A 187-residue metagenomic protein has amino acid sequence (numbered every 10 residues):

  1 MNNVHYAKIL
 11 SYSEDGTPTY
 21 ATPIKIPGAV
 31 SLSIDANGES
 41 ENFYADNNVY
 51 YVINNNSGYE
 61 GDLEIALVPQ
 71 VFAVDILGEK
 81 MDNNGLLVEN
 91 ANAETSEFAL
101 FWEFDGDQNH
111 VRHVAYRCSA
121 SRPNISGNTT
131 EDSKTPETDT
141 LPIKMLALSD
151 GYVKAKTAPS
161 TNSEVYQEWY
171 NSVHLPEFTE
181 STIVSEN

Functional and structural regions predicted by a protein language model:
M1, D107, L148-Y152: Generic structural signal for short, solvent-exposed loop/turn connectors between secondary structure elements
M1-A73, A120-T138: Solvent-exposed edge beta-strands and adjacent loop segments that serve as assembly or binding interfaces
M1-T17, T95-D105, I183-E186: Short, structured interface segments that constitute the first stable element of a domain
E14, V52, H110, H174-F178: Amphipathic alpha-helical interaction segments
A21-K25, R112-C118, K154-P159: Short amphipathic beta-strand/extended segments with alternating polar/hydrophobic composition
Y51-Y116: Structured, beta-strand-rich domain cores that present glycine/charged loop surfaces used to bind extended ligands
A120-N187: Mixed-charge, glycine-accented linear interaction segment located at domain edges/termini
